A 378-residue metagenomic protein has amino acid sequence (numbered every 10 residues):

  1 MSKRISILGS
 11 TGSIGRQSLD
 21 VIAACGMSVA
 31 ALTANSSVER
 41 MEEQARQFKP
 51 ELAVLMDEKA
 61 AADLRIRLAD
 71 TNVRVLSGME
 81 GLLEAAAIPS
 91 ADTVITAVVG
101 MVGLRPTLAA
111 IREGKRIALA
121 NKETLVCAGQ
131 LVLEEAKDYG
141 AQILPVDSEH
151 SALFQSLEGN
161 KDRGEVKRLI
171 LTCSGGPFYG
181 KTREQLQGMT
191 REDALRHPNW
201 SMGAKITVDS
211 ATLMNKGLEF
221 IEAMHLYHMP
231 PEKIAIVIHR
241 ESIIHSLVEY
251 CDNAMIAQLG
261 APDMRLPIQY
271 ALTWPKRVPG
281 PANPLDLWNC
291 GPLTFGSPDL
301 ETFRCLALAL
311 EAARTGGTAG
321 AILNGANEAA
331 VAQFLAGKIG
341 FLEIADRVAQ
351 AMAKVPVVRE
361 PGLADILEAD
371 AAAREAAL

Functional and structural regions predicted by a protein language model:
M1-L378: Catalytic, metal-anchored helix/loop core of enzyme active sites in primary metabolism
